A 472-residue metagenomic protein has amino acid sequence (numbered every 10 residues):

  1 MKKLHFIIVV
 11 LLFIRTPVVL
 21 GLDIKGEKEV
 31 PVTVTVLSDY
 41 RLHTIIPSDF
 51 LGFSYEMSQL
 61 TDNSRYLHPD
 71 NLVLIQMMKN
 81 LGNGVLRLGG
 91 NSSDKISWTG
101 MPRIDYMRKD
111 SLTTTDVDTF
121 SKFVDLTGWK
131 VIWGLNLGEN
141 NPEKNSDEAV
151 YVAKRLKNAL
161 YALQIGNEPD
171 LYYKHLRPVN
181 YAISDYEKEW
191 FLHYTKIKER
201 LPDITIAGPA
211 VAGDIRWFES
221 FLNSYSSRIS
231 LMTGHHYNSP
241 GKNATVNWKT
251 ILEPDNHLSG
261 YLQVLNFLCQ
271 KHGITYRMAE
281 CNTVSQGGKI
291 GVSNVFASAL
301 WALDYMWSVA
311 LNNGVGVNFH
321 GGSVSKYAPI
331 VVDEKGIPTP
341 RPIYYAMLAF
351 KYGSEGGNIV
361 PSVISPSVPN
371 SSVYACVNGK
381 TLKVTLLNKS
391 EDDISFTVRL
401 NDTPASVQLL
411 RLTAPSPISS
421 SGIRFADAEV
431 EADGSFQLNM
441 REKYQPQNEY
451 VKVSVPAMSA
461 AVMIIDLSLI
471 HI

Functional and structural regions predicted by a protein language model:
M1-G26: Bacterial Sec-dependent N-terminal signal peptides
V19-I165, P169-I215, E219, N223-L231 (+6 more regions): Non-catalytic accessory regions flanking glycosidase/transglycosidase catalytic cores in CAZymes
Y173-Y181, H235-L262: Substrate-binding/catalytic cleft of secreted carbohydrate-active enzymes, primarily glycoside hydrolases
